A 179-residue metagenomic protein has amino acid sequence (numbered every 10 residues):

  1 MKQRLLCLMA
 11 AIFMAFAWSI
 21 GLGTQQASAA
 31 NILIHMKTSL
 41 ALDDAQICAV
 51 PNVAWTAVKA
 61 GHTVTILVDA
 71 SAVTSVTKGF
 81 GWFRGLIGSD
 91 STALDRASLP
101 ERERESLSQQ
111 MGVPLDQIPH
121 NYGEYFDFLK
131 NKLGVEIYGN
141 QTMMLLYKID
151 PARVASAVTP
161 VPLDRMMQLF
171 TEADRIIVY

Functional and structural regions predicted by a protein language model:
M1-R4: Positively charged n-region of N-terminal signal peptides that target proteins for export
L8-M9, S75: A ubiquitous, low-specificity "background" feature that marks scattered single residues across proteins without
M9-G21: Bacterial N-terminal signal peptides
Q25-D174: Secreted/extracellular ectodomain signature
I176-Y179: Short hydrophobic/aromatic patches at helix-to-coil boundaries
